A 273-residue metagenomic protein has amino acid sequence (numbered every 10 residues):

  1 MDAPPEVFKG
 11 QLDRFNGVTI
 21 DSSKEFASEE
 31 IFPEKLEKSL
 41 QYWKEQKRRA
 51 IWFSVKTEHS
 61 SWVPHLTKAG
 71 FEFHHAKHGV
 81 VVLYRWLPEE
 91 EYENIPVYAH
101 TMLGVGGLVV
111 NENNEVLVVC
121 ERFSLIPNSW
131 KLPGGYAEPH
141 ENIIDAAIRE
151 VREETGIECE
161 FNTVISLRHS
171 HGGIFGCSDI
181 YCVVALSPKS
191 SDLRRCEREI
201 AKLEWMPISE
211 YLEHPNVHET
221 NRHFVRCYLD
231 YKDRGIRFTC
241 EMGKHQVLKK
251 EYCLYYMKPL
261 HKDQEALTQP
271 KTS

Functional and structural regions predicted by a protein language model:
M1-T19, S23-K35, Q46, S124-S129 (+2 more regions): Nudix hydrolase/Nudix homology domain
W43-V55: Conserved GNAT acetyl-CoA-binding A-motif
F53-S61, R122, A137: Conserved beta-strand-loop-alpha-helix junction that forms the acyl-donor binding cleft
W62-G106: Acidic, metal-coordinating catalytic segment for phosphate/diphosphate chemistry, firing primarily on the Nudix
V82, V118, V183-A185, W205: Conserved hydrophobic/aromatic beta-strand scaffold that supports enzyme active sites
L87-K131, C159, T163-S166: N-terminal strand-loop-strand
N111-N113, S170-L193, I208, F224-D233: Active-site-adjacent beta-strand/loop module that shapes the phosphate/pyrophosphate-binding cleft
K131-V164, V184-A185, K189-D192, P207: The catalytic Nudix box helix
